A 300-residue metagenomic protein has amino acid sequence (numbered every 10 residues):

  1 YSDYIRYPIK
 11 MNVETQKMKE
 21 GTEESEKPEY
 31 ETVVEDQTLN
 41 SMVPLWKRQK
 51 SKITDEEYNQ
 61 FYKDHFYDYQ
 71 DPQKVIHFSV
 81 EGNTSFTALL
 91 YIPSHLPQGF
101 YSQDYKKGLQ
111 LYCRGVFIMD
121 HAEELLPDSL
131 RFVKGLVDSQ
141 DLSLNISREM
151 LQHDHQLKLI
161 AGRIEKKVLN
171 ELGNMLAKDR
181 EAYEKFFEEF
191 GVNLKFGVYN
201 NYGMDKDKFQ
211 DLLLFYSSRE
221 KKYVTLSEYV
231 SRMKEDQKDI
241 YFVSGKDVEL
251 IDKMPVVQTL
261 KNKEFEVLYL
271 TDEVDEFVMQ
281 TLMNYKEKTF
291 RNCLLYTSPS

Functional and structural regions predicted by a protein language model:
Y1-S298: Conserved GHKL (Bergerat-fold) ATPase module
